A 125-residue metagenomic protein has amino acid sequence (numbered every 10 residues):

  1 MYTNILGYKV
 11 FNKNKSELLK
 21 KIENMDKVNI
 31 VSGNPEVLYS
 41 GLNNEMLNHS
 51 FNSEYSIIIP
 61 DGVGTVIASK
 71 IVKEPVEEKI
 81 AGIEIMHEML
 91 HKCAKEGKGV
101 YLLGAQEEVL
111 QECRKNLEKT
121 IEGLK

Functional and structural regions predicted by a protein language model:
M1-E84: N-terminal nucleotide/polyanion-binding subdomain common to many enzyme families
K70-K125: Conserved beta-alpha
